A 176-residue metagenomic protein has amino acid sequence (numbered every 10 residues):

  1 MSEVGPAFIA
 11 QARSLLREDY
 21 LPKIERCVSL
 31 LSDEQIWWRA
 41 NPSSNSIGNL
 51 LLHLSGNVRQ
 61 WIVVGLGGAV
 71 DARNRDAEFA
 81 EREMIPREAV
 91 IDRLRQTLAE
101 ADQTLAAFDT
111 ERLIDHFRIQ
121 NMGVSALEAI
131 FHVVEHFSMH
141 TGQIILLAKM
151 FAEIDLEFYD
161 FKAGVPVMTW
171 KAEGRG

Functional and structural regions predicted by a protein language model:
S2-E3, R13-V28, D33-A77, I119-G176: Short, contiguous alpha-helical
P6-S14, M84-I91: Active-site rim elements
R82-R118, S125-M139, Q143: Acidic/histidine-rich alpha-helical segments that form the ligand environment of transition-metal centers
